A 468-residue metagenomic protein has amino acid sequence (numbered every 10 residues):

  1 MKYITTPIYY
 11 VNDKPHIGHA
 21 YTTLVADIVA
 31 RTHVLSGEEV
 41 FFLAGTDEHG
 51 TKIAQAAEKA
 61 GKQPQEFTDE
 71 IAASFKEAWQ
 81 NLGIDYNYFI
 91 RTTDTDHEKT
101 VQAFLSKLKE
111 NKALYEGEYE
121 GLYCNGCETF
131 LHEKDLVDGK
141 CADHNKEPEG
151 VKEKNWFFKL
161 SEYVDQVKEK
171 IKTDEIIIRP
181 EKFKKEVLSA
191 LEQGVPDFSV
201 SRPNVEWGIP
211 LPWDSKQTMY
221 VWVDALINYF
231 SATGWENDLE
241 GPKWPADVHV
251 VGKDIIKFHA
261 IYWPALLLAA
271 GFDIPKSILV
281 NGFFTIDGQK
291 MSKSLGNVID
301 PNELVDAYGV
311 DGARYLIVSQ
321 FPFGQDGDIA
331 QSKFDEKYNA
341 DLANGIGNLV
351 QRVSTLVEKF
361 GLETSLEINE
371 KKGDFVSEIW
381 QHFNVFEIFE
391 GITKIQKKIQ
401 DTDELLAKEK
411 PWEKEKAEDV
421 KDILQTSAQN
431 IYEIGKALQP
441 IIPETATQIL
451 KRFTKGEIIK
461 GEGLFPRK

Functional and structural regions predicted by a protein language model:
M1-G37, L43-A44, D96-T100, G150-K359 (+2 more regions): Structured secondary-structure scaffolds
M1-K170, D174-I176: N-terminal, positively charged nucleic-acid-binding surface of large information/translation enzymes
M1-K2, F41, G45, K62-Q65 (+4 more regions): Basic, alpha-helical terminal appendages of large translation-related enzymes
H49, N297, K372-V376, K416 (+1 more regions): N-terminal alpha-helical segment
A78, L82, F104-K107, N111 (+5 more regions): Short alpha-helical functional segments enriched in proximate histidine and acidic residues
L122-C127, G282-F284, K333, E367-E370 (+1 more regions): A glycine-rich phosphate-binding loop feature that marks nucleotide/adenosyl-phosphate handling sites
G324, A330-K333, V353-S365, K371-V420: Active-site-proximal binding-pocket segments
